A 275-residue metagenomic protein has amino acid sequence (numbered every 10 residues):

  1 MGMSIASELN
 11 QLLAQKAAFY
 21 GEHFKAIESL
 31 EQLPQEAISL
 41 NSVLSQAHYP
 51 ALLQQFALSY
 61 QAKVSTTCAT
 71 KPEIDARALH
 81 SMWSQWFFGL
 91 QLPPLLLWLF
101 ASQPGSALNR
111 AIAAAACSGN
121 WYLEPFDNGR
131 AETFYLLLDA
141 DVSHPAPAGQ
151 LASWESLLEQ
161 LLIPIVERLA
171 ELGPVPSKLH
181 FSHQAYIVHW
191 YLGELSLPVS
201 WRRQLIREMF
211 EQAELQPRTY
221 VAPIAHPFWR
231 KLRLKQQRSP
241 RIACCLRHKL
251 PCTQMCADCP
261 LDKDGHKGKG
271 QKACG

Functional and structural regions predicted by a protein language model:
M1, S118, N128, K267-K269 (+1 more regions): Feature targets compositionally biased, intrinsically disordered low-complexity regions with long contiguous runs
M1-M82: Generic N-terminal leader/targeting and pre-domain segments
F24, Y122, Q271-A273: Polar low-complexity intrinsically disordered regions enriched in Ser/Thr and small residues
P50-K235: Hydrophobic, aromatic-lined core segments that form the binding pocket/scaffold for planar heteroaromatic ligands
R203-G275: Cys/His-clustered metal-coordination modules, chiefly Zn-binding fingers
